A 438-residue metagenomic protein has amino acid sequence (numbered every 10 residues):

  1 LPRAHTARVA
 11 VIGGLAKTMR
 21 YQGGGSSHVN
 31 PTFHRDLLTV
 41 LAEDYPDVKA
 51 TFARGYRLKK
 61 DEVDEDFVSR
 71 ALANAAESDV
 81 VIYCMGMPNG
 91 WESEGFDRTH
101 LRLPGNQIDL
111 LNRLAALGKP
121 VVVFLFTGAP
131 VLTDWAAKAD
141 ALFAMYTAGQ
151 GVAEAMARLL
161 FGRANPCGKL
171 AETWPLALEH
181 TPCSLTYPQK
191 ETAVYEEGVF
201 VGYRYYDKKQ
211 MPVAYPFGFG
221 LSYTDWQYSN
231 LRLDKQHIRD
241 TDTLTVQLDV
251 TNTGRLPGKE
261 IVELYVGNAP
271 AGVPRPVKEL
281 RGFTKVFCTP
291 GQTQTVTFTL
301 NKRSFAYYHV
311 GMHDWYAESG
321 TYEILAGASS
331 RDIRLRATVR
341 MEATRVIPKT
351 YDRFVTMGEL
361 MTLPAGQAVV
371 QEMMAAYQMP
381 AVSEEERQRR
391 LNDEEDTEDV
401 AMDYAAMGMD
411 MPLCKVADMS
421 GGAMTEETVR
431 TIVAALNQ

Functional and structural regions predicted by a protein language model:
L1-Q438: C-terminal non-catalytic regions of proteins with extracellular/luminal or membrane-system context
